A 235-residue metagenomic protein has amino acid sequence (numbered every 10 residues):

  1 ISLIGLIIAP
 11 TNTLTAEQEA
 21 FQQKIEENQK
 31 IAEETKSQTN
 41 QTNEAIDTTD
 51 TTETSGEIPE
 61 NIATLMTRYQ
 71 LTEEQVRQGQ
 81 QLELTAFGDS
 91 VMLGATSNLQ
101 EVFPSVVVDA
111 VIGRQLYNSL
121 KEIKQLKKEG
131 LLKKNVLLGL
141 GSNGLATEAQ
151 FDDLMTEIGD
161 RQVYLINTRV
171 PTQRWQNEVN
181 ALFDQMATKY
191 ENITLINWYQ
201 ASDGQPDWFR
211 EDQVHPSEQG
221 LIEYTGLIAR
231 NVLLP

Functional and structural regions predicted by a protein language model:
I1-E83, R230, P235: N-terminal secretory targeting modules
E74-Q150, V170-N177: Conserved SGNH/GDSL esterase-like catalytic core that processes O-acyl groups on lipids and polysaccharides
T85, L93, S97, E101 (+7 more regions): Solvent-exposed, polar/charged alpha-helical surfaces in well-ordered, non-transmembrane soluble domains, broadly
T85, Y164, T194-I196: Hydrophobic/aromatic beta-strand patches that form the interior of the parallel beta-sheet core in alpha/beta enzyme
S105-V107, Q162, N192-T194: Conserved beta-strand segments of alpha/beta enzyme cores
V108-A110, L165, N197: Structural signal for conserved beta-strand scaffold positions within catalytic alpha/beta enzyme cores
L154-N180, S202: Active-site segments of SGNH/GDSL-like serine hydrolases that catalyze O-acetyl group transfer/hydrolysis on lipids
N180-P235: Catalytic His-Asp segment of secreted/periplasmic serine-dependent ester chemistry enzymes
